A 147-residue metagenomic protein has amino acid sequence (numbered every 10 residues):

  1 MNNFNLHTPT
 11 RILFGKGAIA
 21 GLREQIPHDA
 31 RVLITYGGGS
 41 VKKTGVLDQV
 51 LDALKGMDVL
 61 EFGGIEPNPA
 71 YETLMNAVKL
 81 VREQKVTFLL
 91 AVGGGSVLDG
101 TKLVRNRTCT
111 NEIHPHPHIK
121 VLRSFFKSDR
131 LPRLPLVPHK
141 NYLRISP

Functional and structural regions predicted by a protein language model:
M1-F88: ATP/NTP phosphate-donor binding region
T10, A20, T110-P147: A glycine/threonine-rich phosphate-anchoring loop and its flanking beta-alpha core in nucleotide/phosphate-binding
T35, A91-G93, L143-P147: Short beta-strand segments
E66-P69, S96, S146: Residue-level detector of flexible, active-site-proximal loop/helix-junction positions within diverse enzyme catalytic
A77-V78, V97-T110: Short Gly/Thr/Asp-enriched flexible loops that form oxyanion-binding sites at enzyme active sites
L89-D99: Glycine-rich phosphate-binding loop
